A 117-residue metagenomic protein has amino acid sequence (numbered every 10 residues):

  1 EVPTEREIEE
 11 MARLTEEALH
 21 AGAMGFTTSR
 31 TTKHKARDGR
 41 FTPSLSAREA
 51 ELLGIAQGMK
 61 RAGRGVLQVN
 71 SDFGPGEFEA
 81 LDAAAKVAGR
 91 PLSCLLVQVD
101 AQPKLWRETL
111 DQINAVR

Functional and structural regions predicted by a protein language model:
V2-R117: Histidine/acidic residue-rich metal-binding segments in metalloenzymes
